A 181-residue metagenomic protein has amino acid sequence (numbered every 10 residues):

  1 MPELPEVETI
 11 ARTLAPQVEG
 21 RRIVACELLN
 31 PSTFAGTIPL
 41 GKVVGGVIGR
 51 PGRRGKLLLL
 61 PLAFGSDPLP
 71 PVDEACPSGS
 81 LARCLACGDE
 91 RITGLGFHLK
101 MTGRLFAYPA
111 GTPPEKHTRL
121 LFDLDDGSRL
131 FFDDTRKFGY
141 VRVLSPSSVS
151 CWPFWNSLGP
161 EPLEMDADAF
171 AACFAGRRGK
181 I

Functional and structural regions predicted by a protein language model:
M1-I38: Extreme N-terminus nucleophile/cap motif
E19-I23, V44-G49: A glycine-biased structural micro-motif
T37-V43, A63-G65: Glycine-rich loop at the start of a catalytic domain that most often binds anionic cofactors/ligands
L62-G65, L124-D126: Short acidic, glycine-rich loop/turn motifs
F64-R91, S150-C151: Intrinsic disorder/low-complexity segments
C84, R91-I181: Phosphate/anion-contacting hairpin/loop surfaces
